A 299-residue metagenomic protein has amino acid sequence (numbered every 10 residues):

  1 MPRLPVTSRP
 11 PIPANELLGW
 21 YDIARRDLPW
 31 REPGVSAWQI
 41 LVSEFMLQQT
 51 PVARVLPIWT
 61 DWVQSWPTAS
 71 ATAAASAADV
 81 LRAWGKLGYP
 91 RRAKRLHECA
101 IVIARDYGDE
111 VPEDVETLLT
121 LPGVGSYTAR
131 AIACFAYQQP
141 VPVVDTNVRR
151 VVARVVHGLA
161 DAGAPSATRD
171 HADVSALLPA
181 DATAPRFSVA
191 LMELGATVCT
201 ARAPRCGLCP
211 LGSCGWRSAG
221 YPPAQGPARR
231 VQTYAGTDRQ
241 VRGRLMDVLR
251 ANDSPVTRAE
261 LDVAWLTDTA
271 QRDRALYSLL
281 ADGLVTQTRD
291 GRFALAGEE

Functional and structural regions predicted by a protein language model:
M1-S8, E298-E299: Actinobacteria-biased recognition of intrinsically disordered, low-complexity terminal regions
N15-R242, P255, W265-T269: Catalytic cores of DNA base-excision repair glycosylases
R242, M246-L249: Hydrophobic residues on short alpha-helical segments
T257-L261: C-terminal accessory/connector segments of nucleic-acid motor ATPases
L266-L280: Short amphipathic alpha-helical interaction segments
L280-F293: A short, conserved structural fragment
